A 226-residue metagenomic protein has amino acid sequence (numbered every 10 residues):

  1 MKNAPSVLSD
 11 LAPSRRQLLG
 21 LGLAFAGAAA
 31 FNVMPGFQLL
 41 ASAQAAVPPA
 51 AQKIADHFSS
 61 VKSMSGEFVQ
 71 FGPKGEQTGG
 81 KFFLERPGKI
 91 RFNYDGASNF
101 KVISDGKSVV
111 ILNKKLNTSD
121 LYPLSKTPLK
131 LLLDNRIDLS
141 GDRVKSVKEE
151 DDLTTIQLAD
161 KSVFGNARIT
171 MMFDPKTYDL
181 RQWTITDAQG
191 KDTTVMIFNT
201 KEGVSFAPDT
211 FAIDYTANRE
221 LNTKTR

Functional and structural regions predicted by a protein language model:
M1-P13, Q17-F37: N-terminal secretory signal peptides
A41-A45: Boundary at the C-terminal end of the N-terminal hydrophobic targeting segment
H57-G75: A short, Trp-centered hydrophobic/proline-enriched beta-strand micro-motif
V61-S63, Q77-G79, E85-P87, A97 (+5 more regions): Extracytoplasmic
F68, I90-Y94, V109-L112, I156-L158 (+1 more regions): Short hydrophobic/aromatic-rich beta-strand segments that constitute the beta-sheet cores of beta-sandwich/beta-barrel
K81-L131, T193-T194: An acidic-aromatic
L116-S162: Flexible, surface-exposed loop/linker segments and immediately adjacent secondary-structure boundaries
S140-D142, E149-R226: Gly/Pro-enriched, hydrophobic low-complexity segments that function as extracytoplasmic propeptides/linkers
